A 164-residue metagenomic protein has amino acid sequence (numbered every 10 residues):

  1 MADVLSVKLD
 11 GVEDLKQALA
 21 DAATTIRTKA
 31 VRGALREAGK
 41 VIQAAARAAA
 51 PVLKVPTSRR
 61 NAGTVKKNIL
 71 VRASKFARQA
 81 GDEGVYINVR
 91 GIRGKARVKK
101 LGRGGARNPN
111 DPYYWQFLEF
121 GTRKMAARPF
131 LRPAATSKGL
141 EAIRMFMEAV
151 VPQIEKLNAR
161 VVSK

Functional and structural regions predicted by a protein language model:
M1, M125, M145-M147: Detector for methionine-enriched segments
D3-L5, Q17-R123, P152, N158-K164: Short, low-complexity, charged/polar segments at coil/turn and helix-coil boundaries
G11-E13: Small-xxx-small helix-packing motif
R132: Polyanion-binding surfaces on beta-sheet-dominated domains and ring/shell assemblies
T136-K164: C-terminal or internal capping secondary-structure element at the end of a domain, subdomain, or sheet
